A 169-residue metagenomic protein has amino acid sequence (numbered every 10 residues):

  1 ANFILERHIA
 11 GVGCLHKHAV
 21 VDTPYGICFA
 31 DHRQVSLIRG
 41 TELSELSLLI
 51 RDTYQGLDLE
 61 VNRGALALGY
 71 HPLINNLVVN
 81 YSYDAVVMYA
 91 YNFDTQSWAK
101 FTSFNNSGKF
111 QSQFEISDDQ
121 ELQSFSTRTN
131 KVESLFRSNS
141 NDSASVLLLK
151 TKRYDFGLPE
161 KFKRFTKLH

Functional and structural regions predicted by a protein language model:
A1-I9: Surface-exposed extracellular loop regions of Gram-negative outer-membrane beta-barrel proteins
G11-G26, D31-H169: Beta-sheet repeat architectures centered on beta-propellers
